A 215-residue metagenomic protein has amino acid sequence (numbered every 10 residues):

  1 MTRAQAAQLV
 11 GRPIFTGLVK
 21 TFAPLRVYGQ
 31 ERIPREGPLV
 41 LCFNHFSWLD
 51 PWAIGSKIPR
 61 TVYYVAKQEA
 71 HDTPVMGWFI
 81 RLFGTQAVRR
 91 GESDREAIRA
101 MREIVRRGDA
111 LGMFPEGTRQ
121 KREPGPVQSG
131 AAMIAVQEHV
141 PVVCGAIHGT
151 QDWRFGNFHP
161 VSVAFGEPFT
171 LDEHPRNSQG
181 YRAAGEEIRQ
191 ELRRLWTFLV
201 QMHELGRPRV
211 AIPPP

Functional and structural regions predicted by a protein language model:
M1-A7, E96-P215: Non-catalytic C-terminal accessory region of glycerolipid acyltransferases and related lyso-lipid remodeling enzymes
A6-L9, P13-H45: Helix-to-loop junction immediately C-terminal to a conserved catalytic motif
G11, H71-M76, D152-R154: Short, glycine/polar-rich helix-capping loops at beta-to-alpha or helix-loop-helix junctions that flank or form
I14-F15, L82-A87, F114-R119: Short, basic, glycine/proline-bearing loop/turn elements
T16, W52, A132-M133: Active-site phosphate/pyrophosphate- and oxyanion-stabilizing loops and adjacent acidic/basic residues in soluble
T21, P34-E92, A100: Catalytic core of membrane glycerolipid acyltransferases/transacylases, capturing the structured, soluble-facing
Q30, K67-E69, E92, E116 (+1 more regions): Proline- and acidic/polar-enriched loop/turn elements at helix boundaries
